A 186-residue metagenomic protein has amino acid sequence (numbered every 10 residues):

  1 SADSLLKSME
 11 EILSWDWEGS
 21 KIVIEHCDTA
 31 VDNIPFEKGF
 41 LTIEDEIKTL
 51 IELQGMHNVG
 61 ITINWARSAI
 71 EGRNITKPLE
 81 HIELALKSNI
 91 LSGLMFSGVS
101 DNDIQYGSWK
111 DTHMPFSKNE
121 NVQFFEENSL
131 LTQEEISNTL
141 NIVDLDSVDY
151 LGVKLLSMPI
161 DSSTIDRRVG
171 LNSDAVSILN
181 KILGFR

Functional and structural regions predicted by a protein language model:
S1-N58, R168-A175, L183: Active-site acidic/histidine proton-transfer and metal-coordination neighborhood in alpha/beta enzyme cores
W15-W17, W65, W109: A residue-identity detector for tryptophan
D28, W65-R67: Short, histidine-centered active-site or binding-site loop motifs used for metal coordination, general acid-base
F36-F40, R67-N74: Short, surface-exposed loop/turn motifs that are enriched in glycine and acidic residues and include a nearby proline
G55-I63, I70-R186: Histidine-acidic metal/acid-base catalytic patches
